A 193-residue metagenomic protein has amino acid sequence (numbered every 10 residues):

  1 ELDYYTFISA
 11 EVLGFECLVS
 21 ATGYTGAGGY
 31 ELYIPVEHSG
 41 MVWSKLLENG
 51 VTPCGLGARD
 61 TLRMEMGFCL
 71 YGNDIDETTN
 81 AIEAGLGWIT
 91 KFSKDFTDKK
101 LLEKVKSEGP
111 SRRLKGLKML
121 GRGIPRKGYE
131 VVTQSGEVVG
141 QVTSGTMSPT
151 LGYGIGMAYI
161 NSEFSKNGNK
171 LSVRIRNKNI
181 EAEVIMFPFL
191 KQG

Functional and structural regions predicted by a protein language model:
E1-G193: Conserved, structured C-terminal
